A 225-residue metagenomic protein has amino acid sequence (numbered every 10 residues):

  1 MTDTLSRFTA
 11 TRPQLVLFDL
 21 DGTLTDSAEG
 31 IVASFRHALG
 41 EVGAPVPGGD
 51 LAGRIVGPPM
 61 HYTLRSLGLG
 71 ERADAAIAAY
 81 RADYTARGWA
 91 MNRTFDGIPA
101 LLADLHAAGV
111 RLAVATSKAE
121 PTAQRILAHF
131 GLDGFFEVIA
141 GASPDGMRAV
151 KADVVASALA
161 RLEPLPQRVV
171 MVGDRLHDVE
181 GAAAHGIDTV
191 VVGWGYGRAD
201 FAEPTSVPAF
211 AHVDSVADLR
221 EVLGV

Functional and structural regions predicted by a protein language model:
R7-F8, E221-V225: Short amphipathic alpha-helix with an adjacent loop that forms part of the alpha/beta core around
F8-A100, A108, P121: N-terminal helical cap/lid subdomain that shapes the substrate entry/recognition surface in HAD-like hydrolases
G40-V46, A107-A108, G131-F135, L162-P164: Short helix-capping segments at alpha-helix termini
Y80, G141-G146, W194-R198, D218: Short, acidic/turn-prone active-site loops that include or flank metal/cofactor- and phosphate-binding residues
P99-H106, L159, V179-A183: Surface-exposed amphipathic alpha-helices with a cationic face
E120-V170, L176, E180, A199-E203: Substrate-recognition "cap/lid" segment bordering the active-site pocket of phosphatases
M171-A211: Acidic, Mg2+-coordinating phosphoryl-transfer loop and its flanking beta/alpha structural elements, shared across
